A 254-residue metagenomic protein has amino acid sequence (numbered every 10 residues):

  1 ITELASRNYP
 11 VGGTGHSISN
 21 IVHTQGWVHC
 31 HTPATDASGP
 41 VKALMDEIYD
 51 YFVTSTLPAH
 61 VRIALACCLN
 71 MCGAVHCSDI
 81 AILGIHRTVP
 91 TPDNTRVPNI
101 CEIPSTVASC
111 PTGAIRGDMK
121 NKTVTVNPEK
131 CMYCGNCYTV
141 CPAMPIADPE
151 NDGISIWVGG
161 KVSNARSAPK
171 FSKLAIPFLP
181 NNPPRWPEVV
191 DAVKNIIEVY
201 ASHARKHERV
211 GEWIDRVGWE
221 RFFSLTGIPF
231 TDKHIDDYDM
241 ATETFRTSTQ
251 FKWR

Functional and structural regions predicted by a protein language model:
I1-I103, S109, K130, S155 (+1 more regions): Small-residue-enriched alpha-helical segments and adjacent helix-cap loops that form tight helix-helix packing
A5-Y9, Y49-V53, T112-I115, N136-T139 (+4 more regions): Generic secondary-structure signature for well-ordered alpha-helical cores
V11-H16, T54-V61, S202-R216, I235-M240: Flexible, glycine/charged-enriched surface loops at secondary-structure junctions
I21-T24, R62-L69, V210-F223, E243: A glycine-rich phosphate-binding loop feature that marks nucleotide/adenosyl-phosphate handling sites
C30-S38, C72-S78, M132-N136, I214-K233: Short glycine/threonine-rich loop-to-helix capping motif typified by GTGT followed within a few residues by an Asp-Pro
S105-V126, M132-S155: Iron-sulfur cluster-binding cysteine motifs and their immediate structural context in ferredoxin-like electron-transfer
K161-A204: A hydrophobic, small-residue-rich beta->alpha segment in the mid-to-C-terminal subdomain of diverse proteins
F223-L225, P229-R254: Long C-terminal interaction/binding lobes of large macromolecular proteins
